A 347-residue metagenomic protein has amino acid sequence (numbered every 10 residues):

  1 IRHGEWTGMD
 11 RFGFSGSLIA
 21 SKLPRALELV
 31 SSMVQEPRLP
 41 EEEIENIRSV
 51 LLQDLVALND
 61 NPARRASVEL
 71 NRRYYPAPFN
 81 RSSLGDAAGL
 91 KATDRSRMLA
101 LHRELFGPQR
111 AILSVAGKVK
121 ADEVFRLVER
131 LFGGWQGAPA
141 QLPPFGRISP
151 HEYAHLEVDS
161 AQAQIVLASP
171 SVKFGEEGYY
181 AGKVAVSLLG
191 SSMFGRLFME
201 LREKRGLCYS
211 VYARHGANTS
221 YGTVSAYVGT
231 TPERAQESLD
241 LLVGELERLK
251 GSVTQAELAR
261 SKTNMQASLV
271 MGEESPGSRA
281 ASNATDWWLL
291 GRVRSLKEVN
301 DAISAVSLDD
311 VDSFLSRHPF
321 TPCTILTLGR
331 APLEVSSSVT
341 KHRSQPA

Functional and structural regions predicted by a protein language model:
I1-P139, H155, V172-K173, A181 (+1 more regions): Charge-rich, well-structured scaffold segments of protease-associated domains
P139-R196, A302, A347: His/Glu-based metal-binding/catalytic segments typifying zinc-dependent metallopeptidases
R196-K204: Short amphipathic alpha-helix segments
